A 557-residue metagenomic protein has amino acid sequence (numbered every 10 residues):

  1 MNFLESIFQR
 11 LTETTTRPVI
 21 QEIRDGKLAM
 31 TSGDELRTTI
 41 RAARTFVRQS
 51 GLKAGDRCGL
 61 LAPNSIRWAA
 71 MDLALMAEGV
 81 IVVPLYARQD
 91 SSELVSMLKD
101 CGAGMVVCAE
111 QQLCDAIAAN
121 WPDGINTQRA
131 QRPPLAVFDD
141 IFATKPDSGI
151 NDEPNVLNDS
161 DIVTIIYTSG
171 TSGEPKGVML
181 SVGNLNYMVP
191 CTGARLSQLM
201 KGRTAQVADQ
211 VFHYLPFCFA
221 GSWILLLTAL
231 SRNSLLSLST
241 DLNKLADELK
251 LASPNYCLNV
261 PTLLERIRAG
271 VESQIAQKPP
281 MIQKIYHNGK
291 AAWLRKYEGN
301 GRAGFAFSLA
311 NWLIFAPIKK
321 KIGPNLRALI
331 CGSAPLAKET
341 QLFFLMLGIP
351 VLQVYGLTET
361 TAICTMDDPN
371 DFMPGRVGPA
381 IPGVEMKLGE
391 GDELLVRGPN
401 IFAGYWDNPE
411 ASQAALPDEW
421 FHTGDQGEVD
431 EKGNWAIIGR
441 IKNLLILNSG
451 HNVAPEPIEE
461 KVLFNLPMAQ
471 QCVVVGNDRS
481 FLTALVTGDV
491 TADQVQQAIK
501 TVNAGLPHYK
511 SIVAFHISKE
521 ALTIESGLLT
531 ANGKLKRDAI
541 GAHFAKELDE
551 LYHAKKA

Functional and structural regions predicted by a protein language model:
I7-T31, H516, A521: AMP-dependent adenylate-forming
T16-P18, G149-Y167, E174, K201-Q210: Conserved pre-ATP/AMP-binding loop-to-beta segment of ANL
V19-S65, A69-L73, D90-V95, K99 (+1 more regions): Conserved AMP-binding/adenylate-forming core of the ANL superfamily
M30-G33, V163-P190: Conserved AMP-binding A3 loop
Q49-S50, L73, A77-P146, V490-T491: Structural core segment of the AMP-binding/adenylate-forming
V106, L388-E390, G398, A403-G404 (+3 more regions): AMP-binding/adenylate-forming catalytic core of the ANL superfamily
N186-Q210, F217-W312, N325: Conserved AMP-binding/adenylation subdomain of ANL enzymes
A310-W435, I441-L444, I458-K461, M468: Conserved AMP-binding/adenylate-forming
